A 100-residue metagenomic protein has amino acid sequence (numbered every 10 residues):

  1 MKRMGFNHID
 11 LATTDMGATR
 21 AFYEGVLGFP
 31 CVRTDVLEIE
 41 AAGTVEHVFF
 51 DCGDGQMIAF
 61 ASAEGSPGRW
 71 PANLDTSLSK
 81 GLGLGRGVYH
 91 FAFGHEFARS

Functional and structural regions predicted by a protein language model:
M1, F49-F50, K80-G83: Short secondary-structure boundary/capping segments
R3-F6, V88: Core-facing hydrophobic residues within beta-strands of well-ordered domains
H8-D10, F49, H90-A92: Short aromatic/hydrophobic contact patches that present stacked aromatics for nucleic-acid/ligand binding
A12-G65: Core segments of cupin and vicinal oxygen chelate
T14-G17, E38, N73-S100: Vicinal oxygen chelate
G68-P71: Long, contiguous binding/interaction regions
